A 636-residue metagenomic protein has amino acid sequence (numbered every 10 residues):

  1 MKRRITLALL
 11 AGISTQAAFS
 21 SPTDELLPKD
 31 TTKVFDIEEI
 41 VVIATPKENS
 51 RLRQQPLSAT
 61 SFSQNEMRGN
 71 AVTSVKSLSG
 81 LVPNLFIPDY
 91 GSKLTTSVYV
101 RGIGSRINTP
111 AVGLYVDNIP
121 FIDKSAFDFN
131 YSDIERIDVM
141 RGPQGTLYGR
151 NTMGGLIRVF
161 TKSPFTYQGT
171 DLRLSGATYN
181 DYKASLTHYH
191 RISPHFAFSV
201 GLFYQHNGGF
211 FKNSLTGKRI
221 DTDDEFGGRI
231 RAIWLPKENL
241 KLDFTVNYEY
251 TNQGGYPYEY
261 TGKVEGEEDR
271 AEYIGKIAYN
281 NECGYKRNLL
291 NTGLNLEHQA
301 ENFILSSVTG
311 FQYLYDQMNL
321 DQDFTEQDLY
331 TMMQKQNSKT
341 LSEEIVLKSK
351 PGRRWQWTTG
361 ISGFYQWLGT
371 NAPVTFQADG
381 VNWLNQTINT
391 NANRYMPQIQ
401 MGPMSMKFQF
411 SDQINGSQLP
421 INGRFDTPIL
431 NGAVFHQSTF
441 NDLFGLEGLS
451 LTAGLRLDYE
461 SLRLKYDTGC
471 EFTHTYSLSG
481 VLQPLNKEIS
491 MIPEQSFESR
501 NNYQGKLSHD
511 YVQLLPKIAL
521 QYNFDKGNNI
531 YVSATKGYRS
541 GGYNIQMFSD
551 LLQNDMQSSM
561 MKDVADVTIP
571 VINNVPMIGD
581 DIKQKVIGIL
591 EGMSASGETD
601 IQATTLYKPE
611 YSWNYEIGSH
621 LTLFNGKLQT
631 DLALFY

Functional and structural regions predicted by a protein language model:
V34-R68, T95-S97, V112, F165: N-terminal periplasmic "start-of-domain" segments of outer-membrane beta-barrel proteins
A59, K76-I119: Extracytoplasmic beta-strand/coil segments of soluble accessory domains associated with Gram-negative outer-membrane
T96, P110, D123, S132-E135 (+7 more regions): Outer-membrane beta-barrel translocator/receptor signature
D117-P143: Short acidic/polar hinge/loop motifs at secondary-structure boundaries that mediate gating or recognition
T166-Y167, S175, Y189-N281, L314-L329 (+1 more regions): Periplasmic-side early beta-strands and strand-to-turn transitions of outer-membrane beta-barrels
L174-T178, Y204-G208, Y248-N252, A300 (+7 more regions): Transmembrane beta-strands of outer-membrane beta-barrel pores
K212-K218, Y256-A278, D323-T331, P373-P420 (+2 more regions): Solvent-exposed loop segments that connect transmembrane elements
N295-L320, N529-Y531, M556-Y636: Membrane-embedded beta-barrel scaffold of Gram-negative outer-membrane proteins
